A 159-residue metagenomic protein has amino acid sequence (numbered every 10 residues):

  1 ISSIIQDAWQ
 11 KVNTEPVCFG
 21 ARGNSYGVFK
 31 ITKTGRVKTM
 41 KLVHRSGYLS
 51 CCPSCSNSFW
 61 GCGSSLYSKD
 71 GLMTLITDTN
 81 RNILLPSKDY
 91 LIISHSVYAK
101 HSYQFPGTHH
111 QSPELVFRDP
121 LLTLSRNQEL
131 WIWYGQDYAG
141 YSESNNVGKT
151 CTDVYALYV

Functional and structural regions predicted by a protein language model:
S2-V159: Acidic, Ser/Thr/Pro
